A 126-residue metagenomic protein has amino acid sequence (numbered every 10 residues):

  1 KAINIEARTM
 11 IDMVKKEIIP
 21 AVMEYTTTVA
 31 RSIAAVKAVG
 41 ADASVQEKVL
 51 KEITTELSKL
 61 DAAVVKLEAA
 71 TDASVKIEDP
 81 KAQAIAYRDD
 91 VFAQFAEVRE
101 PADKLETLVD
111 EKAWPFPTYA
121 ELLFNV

Functional and structural regions predicted by a protein language model:
K1-V126: C-terminal amphipathic alpha-helical interaction region
